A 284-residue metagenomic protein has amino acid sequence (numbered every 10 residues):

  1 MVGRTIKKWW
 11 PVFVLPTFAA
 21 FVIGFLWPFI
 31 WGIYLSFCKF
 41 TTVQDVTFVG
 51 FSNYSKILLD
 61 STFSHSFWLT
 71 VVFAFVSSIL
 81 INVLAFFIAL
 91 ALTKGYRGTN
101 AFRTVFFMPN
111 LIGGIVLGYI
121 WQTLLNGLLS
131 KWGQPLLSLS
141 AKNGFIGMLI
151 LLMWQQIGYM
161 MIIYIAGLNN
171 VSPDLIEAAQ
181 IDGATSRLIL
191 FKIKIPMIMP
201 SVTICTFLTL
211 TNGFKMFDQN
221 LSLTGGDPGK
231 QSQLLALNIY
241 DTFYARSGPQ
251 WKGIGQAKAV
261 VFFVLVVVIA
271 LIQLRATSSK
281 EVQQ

Functional and structural regions predicted by a protein language model:
G3-Q284: A structural signal for multi-pass alpha-helical bundles of membrane permease subunits that mediate small-molecule
